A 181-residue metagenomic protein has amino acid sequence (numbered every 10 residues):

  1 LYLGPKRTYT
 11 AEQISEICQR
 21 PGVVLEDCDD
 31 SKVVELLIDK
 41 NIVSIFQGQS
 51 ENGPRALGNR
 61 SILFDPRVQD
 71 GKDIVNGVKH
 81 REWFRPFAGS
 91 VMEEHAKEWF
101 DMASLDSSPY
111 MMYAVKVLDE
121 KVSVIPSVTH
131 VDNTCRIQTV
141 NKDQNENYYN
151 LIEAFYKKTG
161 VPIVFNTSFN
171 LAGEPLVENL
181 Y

Functional and structural regions predicted by a protein language model:
L1-Y181: Flexible beta->alpha loop and helix N-cap segments adjacent to enzyme active/binding sites
